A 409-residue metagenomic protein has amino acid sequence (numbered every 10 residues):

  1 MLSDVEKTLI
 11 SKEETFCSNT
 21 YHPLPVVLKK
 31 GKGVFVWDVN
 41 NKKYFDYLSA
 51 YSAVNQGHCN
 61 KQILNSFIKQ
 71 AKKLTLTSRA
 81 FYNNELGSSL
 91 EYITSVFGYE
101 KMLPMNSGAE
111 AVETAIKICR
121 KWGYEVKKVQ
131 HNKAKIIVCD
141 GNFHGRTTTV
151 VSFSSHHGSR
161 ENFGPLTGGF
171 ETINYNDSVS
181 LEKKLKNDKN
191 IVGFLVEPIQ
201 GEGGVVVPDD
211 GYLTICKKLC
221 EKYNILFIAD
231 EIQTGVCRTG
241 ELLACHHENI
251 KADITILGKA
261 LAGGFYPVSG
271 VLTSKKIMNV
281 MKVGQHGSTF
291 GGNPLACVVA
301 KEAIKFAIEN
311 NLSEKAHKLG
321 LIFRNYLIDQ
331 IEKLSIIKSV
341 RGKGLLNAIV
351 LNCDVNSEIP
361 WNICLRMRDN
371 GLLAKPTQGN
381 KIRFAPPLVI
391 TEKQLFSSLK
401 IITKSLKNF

Functional and structural regions predicted by a protein language model:
M1-F409: Conserved N-terminal phosphate-binding loop of PLP-dependent enzymes in the Aspartate aminotransferase
